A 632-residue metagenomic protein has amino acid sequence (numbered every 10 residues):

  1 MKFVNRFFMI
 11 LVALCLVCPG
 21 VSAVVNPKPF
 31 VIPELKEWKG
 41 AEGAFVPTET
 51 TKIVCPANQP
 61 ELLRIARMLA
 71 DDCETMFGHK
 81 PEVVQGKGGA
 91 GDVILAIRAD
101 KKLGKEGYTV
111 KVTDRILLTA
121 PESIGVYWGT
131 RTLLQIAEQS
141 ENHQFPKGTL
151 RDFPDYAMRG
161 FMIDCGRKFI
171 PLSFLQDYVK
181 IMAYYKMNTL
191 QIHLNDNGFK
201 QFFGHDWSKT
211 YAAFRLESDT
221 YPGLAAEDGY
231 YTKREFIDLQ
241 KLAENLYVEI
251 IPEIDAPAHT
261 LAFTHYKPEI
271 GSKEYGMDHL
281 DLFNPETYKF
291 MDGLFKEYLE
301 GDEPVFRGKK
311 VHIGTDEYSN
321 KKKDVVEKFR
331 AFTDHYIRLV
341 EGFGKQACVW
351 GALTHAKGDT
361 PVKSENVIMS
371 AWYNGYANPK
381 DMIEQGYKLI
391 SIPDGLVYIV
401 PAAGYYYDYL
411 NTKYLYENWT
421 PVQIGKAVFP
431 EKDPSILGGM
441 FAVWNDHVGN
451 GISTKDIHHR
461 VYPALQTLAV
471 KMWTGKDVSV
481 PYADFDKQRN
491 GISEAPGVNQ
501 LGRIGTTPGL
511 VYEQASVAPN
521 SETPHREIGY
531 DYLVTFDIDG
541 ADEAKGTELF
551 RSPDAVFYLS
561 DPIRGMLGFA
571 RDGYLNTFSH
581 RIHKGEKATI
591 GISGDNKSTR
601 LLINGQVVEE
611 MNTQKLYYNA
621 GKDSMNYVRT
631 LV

Functional and structural regions predicted by a protein language model:
M9-A13, V21-P154, A347-A356, K363 (+1 more regions): Acidic, contiguous N-terminal accessory segments
K102-H279, E286, D292-K310, L339 (+1 more regions): Feature activates predominantly on carbohydrate-active enzymes
L190-I192, F236-A243, V534-F536, E586-I603: Short tryptophan-centered beta-strand motifs in secreted/extracellular beta-sheet-rich domains of glycan-recognition
F263-T264, P268-I368, W372-G386: Active-site neighborhood of glycoside hydrolase catalytic domains
P361-V367, N374-A515: Flexible, acidic glycine-rich loops studded with aromatic residues
G509-G568, G621: Extracellular glycan-recognition modules
L567-T589, M611-T613: Short, aromatic/His-centered strand-loop micro-motif at the edge of beta-sheets
V608-V632: Flexible glycan-contacting loops in extracellular carbohydrate-active proteins
